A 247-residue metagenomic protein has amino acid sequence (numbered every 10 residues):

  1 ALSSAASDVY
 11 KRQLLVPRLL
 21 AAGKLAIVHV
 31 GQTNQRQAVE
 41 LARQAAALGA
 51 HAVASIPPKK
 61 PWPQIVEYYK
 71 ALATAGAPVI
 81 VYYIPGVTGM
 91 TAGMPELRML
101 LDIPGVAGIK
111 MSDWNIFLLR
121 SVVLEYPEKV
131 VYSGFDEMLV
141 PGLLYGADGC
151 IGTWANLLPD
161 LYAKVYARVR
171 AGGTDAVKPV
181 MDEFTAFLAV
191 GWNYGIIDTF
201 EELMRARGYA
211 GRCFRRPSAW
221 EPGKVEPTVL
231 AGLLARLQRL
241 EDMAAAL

Functional and structural regions predicted by a protein language model:
A1-A6, Y10: Single conserved hydrophobic/aromatic residue that forms the stacking wall/gate of nucleotide- or nucleobase-binding
R12-V16, A42-R43, V66-A73, L97 (+1 more regions): Generic structural signal for well-ordered alpha-helices, preferentially at hydrophobic/aromatic core positions
R12-V39: Structural motif corresponding to the early beta-alpha repeats
A26-R36, P57-K60, P85-M90: Active-site mouth loops of central-metabolism enzymes
Q35-A45, E137-Y145: Catalytic cores of alpha/beta
V39-A52, A71-P78, P95-A107: Alpha/beta enzyme core
A75, I84-Y194: Catalytic alpha/beta core domains of metabolic enzymes, predominantly
G208-L247: Flexible C-terminal active-site loop/helix
